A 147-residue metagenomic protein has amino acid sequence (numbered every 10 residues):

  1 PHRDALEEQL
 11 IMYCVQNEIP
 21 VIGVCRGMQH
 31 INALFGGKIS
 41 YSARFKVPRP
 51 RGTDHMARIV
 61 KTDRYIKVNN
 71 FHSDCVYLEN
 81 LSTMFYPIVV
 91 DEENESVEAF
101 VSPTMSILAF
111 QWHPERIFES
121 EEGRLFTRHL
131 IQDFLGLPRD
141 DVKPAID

Functional and structural regions predicted by a protein language model:
P1, A33, S40-Y41: Short polar/charged helix/loop
R3-I19, R44-D147: Amide-donor transfer/coupling interface in amidating biosynthetic enzymes
Y13-G36, H113: Catalytic nucleophile loop
F35-K38, P138: A generic secondary-structure signal for well-formed alpha-helical elements
